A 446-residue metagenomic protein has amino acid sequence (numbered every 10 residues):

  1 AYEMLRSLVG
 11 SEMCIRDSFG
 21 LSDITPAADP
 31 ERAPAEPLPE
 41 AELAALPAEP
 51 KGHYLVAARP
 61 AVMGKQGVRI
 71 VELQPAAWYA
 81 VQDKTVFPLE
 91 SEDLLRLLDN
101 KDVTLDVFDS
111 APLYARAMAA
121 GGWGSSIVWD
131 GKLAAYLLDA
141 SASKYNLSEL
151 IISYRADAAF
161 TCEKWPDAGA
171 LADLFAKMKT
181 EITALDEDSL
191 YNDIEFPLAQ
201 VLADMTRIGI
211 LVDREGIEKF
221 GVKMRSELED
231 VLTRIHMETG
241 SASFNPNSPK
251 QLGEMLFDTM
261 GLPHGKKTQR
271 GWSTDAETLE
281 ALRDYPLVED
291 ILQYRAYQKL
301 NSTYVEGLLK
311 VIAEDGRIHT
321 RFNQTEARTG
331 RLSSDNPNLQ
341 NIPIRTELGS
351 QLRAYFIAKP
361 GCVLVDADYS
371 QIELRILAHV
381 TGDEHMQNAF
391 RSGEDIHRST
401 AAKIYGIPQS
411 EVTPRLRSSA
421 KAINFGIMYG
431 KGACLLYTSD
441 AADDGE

Functional and structural regions predicted by a protein language model:
A1, S7-S11, R16-L89, V103-T104 (+8 more regions): Conserved "right-hand" nucleotidyltransferase catalytic core of DNA-directed polymerases
Y2-M4, F425-G426: Short alpha-helical segment immediately N-terminal to, or the first helix within, an HTH/HTH-like DNA-binding domain
L5-R6, R96-L98, R415: Structural motif
R69, Y79, D93-R96, R353-I357: Short, flexible, solvent-exposed loop/turn segments with mixed acidic/basic and small polar residues
E90-D102: Short, basic/hydrophobic alpha-helical segments
P112-G122, S126-L185, F196-I208, P249-K250 (+4 more regions): Helical catalytic core of nucleic-acid polymerases
D440-E446: Short "domain-exit" segments at the C-terminal end of structured domains
